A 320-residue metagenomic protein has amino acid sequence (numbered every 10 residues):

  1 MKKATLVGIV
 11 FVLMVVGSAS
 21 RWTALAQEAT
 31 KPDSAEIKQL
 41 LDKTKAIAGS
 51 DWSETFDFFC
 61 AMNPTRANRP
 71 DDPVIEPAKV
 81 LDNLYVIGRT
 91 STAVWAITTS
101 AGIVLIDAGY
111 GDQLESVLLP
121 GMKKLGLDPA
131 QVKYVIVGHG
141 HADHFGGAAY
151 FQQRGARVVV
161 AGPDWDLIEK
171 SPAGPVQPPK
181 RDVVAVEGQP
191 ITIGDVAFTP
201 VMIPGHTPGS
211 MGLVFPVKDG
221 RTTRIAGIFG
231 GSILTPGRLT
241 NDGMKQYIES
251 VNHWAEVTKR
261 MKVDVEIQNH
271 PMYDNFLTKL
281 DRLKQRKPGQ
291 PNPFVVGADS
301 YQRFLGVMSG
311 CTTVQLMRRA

Functional and structural regions predicted by a protein language model:
M1-A4: Positively charged n-region of N-terminal signal peptides that target proteins for export
G8-R21: Bacterial N-terminal signal peptides
V15, A24-P70, G220-T223, G231-A320: Accessory terminal helices/loops
K31-D42, A46-A48, D112-S116, P120-P190 (+3 more regions): Active-site HxH/HxHxD metal-binding segment of metal-dependent hydrolases
N63-P64, P73-V74, K79-D82, Q131 (+6 more regions): Metallo-beta-lactamase
P70-L125, P129, G212-L234: Conserved beta-strand hairpin/beta-sheet module of binuclear metal-dependent hydrolase folds, prominently
I106-A108, K133-H141, V159-A161, I203-G205 (+2 more regions): Active-site neighborhood of phospho(di)ester-bond hydrolases with catalytic His/Asp-centered motifs
Q113, G140-G146, D166-I168, P208-M211 (+3 more regions): Active-site environment of divalent metal-dependent phosphoester hydrolases
